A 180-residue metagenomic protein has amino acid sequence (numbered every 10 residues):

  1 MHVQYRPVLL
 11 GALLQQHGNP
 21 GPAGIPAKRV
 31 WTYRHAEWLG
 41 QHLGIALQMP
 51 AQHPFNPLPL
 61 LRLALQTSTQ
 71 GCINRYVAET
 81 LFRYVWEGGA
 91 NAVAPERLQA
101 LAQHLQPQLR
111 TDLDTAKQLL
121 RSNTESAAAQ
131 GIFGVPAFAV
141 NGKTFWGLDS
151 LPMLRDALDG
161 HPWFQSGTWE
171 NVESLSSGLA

Functional and structural regions predicted by a protein language model:
M1, T69-C72, T80-A180: C-terminal cap of thioredoxin/glutaredoxin-like
M1-V85, T168-A180: Structural alpha/beta surface segment adjacent to cysteine/selenocysteine redox centers across thiol/disulfide enzymes
